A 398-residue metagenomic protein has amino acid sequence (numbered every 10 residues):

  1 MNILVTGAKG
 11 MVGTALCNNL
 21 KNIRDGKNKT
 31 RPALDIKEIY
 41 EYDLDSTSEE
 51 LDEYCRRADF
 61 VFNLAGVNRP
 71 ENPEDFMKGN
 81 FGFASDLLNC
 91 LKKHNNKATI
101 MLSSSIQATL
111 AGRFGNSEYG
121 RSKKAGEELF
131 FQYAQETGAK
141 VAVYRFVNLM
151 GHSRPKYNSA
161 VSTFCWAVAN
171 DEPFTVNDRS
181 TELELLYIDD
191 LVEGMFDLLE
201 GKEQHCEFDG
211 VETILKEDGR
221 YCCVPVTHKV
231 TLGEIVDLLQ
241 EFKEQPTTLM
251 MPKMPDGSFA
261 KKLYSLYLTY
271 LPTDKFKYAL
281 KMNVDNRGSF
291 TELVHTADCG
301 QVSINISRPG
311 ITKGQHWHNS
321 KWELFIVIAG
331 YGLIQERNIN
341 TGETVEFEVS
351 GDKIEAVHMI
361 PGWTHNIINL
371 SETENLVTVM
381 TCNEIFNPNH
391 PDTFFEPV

Functional and structural regions predicted by a protein language model:
M1-G26: N-terminal Rossmann NAD(P)H-binding glycine-rich loop of SDR-like oxidoreductase domains
L44-G82, D86, C90-K93, Q107-F114: NAD(P)H-binding glycine-rich loop region in Rossmannoid oxidoreductase-like domains and their noncatalytic homologs
S85-K124, T137, A142: Conserved Rossmann-fold NAD(P)-dependent oxidoreductase catalytic core, especially the SDR/UDP-sugar
F131-L183, I188-K202: NAD(P)-dependent short-chain dehydrogenase/reductase
D197, G201-M282: Mid/C-terminal beta-alpha module of Rossmann-like enzyme folds, strongest in SDR-family dehydrogenases/epimerases
D274-Q315: A short glycine-rich, His/Asp/Glu-containing loop-to-beta-strand
N338-W363: Short acidic-glycine-tyrosine-enriched beta hairpin
T341-E343, I368-V398: Double-stranded beta-helix
